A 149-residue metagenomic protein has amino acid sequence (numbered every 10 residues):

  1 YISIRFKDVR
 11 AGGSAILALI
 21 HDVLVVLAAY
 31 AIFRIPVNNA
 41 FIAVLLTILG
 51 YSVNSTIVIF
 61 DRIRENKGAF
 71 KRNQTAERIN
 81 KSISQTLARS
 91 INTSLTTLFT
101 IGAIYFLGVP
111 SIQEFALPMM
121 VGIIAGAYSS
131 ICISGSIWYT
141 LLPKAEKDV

Functional and structural regions predicted by a protein language model:
Y1, R5, L17-H21, R34 (+2 more regions): Alpha-helical membrane-interface segments at transmembrane helix boundaries
Y1-R5, H21, Y51, S55 (+3 more regions): Hydrophobic alpha-helical membrane-associated segments
R5-K7, F33-V37, L107-V109, L142-P143: Short helix-capping/hinge motifs at transmembrane helix termini and TM-loop junctions
A11-R64, V121: Hydrophobic transmembrane alpha-helices and their membrane-interface caps in long multi-pass transport proteins
A15, R72-L107, L117, I123 (+1 more regions): Pore- and gate-forming transmembrane helices of large, multi-pass membrane proteins
E65-S84, A88, G135-V149: Terminal, Lys/Arg-rich, intrinsically disordered segments and adjacent short helical elements of membrane-protein
L107-V149: Hydrophobic alpha-helical transmembrane segments of membrane transport and translocation systems, primarily multi-pass
